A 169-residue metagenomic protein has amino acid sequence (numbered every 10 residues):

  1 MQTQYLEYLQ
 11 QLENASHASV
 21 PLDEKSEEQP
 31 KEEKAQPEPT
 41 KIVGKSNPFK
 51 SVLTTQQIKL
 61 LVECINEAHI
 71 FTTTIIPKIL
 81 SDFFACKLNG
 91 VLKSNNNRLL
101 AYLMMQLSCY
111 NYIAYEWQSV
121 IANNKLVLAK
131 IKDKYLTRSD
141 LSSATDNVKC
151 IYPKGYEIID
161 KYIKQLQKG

Functional and structural regions predicted by a protein language model:
Y5-G169: Flexible coil/loop and intrinsically disordered linker positions at secondary-structure junctions
